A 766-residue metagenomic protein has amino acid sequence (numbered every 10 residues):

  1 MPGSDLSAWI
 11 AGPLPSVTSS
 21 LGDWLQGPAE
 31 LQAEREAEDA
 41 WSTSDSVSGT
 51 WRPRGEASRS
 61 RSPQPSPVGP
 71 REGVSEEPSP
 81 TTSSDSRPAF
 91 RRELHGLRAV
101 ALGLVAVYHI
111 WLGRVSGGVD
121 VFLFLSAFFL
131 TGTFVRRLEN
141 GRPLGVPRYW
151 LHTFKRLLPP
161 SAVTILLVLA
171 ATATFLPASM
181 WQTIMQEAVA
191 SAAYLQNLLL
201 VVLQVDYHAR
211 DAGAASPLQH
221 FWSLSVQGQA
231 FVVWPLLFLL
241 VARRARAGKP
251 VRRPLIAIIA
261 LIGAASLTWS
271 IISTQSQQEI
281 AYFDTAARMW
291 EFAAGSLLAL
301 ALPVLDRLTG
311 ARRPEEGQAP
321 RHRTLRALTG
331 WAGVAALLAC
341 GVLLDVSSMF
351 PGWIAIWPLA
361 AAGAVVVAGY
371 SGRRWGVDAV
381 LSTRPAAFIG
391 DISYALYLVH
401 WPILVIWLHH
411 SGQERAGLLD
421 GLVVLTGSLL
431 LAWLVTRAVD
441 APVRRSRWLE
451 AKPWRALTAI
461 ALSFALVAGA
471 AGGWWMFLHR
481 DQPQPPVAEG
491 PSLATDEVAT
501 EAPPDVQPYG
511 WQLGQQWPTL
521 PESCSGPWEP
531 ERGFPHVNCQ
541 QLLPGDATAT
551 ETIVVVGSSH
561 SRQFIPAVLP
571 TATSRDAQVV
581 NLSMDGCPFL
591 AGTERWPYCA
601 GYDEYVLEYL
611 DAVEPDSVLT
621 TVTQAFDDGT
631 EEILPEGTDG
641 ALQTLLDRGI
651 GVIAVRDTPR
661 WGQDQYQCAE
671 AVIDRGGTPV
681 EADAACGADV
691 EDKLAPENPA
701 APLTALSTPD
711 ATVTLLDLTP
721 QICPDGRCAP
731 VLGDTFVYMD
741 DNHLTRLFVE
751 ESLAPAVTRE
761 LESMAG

Functional and structural regions predicted by a protein language model:
M1-P88, A311-P314, A765-G766: Actinobacteria-biased recognition of intrinsically disordered, low-complexity terminal regions
G3, D23, R52, V74-P453 (+2 more regions): Membrane-interface helix/loop caps of multi-pass membrane proteins
A11-P13, Q26, W51, R61-V68 (+11 more regions): Selective for proline/serine-rich intrinsically disordered segments in cytosolic/nuclear regulatory regions
S20, T50, R91-R92, G145 (+5 more regions): Poly-acidic low-complexity segments
A57, Q318, V346, H409-L422 (+3 more regions): Extracellular/periplasmic envelope-modification machinery, especially enzymes that add or remove acyl/ester groups on
